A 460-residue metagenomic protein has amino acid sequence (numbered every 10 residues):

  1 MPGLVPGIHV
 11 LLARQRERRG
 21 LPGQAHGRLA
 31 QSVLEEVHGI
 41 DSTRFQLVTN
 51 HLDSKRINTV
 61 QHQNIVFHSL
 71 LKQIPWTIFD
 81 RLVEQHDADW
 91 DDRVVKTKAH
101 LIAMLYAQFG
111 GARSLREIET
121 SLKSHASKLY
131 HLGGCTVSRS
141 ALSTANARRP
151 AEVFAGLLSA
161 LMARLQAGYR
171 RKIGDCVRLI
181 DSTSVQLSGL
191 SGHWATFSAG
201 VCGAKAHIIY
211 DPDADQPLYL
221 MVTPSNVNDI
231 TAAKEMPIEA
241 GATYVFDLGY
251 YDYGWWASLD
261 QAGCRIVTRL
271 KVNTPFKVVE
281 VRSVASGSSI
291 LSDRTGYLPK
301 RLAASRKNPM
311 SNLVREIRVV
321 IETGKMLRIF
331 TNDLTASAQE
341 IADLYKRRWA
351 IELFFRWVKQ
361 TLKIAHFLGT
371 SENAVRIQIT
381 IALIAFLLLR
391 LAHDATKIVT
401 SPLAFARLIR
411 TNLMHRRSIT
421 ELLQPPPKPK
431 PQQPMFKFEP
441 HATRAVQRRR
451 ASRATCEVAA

Functional and structural regions predicted by a protein language model:
P2, R18-P22: N-terminal basic, low-structured, amphipathic or hydrophobic segments
G7, A13, G23-V37: A cross-taxon signal for low-complexity, glycine/charged-rich
R16, S32, L47: Cationic, low-complexity basic patches in intrinsically disordered or flexible, solvent-exposed regions
I40-E117, S121, N146-R149, G156-L157 (+3 more regions): Single, function-defining residue in the core of a domain
H125-L132: Extended, structured, electrostatic nucleic-acid-contact surfaces
L132-R148: Major-groove recognition helix of helix-turn-helix-like DNA-binding domains
E152-R164: Short Lys/Arg-enriched helix C-cap and helix-to-coil transition segments that create basic nucleic-acid-contact patches
M162-Y169, D229-I230: A short, well-structured juxtamembrane/interface segment
